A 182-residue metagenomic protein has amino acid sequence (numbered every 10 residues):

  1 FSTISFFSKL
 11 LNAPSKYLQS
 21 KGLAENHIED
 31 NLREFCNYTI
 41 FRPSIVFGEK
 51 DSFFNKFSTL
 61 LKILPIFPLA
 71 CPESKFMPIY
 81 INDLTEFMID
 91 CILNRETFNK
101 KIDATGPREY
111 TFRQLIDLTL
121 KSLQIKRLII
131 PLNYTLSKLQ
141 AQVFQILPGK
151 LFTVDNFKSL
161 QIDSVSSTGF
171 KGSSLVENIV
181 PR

Functional and structural regions predicted by a protein language model:
F1-I40, S44: Conserved Rossmann-fold NAD(P)-dependent oxidoreductase catalytic core, especially the SDR/UDP-sugar
K9, V46-G48, L84: Conserved sequence/active-site signature of Rossmann-fold short-chain dehydrogenase/reductase
S15, T39-K56, K75, Y110-T111: Flexible, glycine-rich beta-alpha linker
S15-Q19, F53-L61, D117-L118, Q145: Short, glycine/charged-enriched secondary-structure capping and boundary segments
R42-P43, G106, Q161: A secondary-structure boundary/capping signal
S52-F54, C71-L93, K100-D103: Substrate-positioning beta->alpha
F57-C71: A short C-terminal helix-loop "cap" of Rossmann-like NAD(P)-dependent dehydrogenase/epimerase domains
D90-T153, S166-R182: Mid/C-terminal beta-alpha module of Rossmann-like enzyme folds, strongest in SDR-family dehydrogenases/epimerases
